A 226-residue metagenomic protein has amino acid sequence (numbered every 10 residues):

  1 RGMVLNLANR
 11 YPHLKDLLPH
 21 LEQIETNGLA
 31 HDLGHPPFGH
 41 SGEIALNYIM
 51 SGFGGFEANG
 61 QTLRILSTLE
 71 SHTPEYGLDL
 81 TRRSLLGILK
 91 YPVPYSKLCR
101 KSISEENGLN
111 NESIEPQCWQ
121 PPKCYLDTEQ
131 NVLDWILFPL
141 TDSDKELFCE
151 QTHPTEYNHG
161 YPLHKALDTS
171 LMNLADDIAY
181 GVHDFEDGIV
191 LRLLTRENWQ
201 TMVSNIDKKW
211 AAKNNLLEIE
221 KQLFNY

Functional and structural regions predicted by a protein language model:
G2-T26, P36-Y226: Sequence-structural signature of the catalytic-core scaffold of metal-dependent phosphohydrolases that act on
L33: Basic, low-complexity intrinsically disordered segments
